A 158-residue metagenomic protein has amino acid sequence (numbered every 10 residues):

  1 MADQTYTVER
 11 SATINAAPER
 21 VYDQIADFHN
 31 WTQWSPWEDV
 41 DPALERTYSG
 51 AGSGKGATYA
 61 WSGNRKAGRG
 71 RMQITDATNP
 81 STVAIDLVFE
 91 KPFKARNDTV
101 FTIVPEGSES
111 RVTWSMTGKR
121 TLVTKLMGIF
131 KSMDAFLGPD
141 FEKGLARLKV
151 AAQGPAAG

Functional and structural regions predicted by a protein language model:
M1-A51, V150, G158: Hydrophobic ligand-binding cavity/cleft-lining segments
A2-Q4, A51-S53, N64-K66, K91-A95 (+1 more regions): A generic structural micro-feature
T7-E9, A67-M72, K94-V100: Short, surface-exposed coil-to-beta transition loops
N15-E19, T75-T82, T102-R111, V150-A157: A short, structured loop/turn motif at beta-sheet edges
R20-I25, W31, Y59, I74 (+4 more regions): Hydrophobic pocket/interface hotspot
G52-A60, A77-D86: Short, hydrophobic/aromatic-rich segments at coil-to-beta transitions
R65-G68, A77-V83, F93: Short, charged/polar surface micro-motifs in flexible loops or helix N-caps
A84-K143, L148-V150: Beta-strand/loop substructures that line and gate deep hydrophobic ligand-binding cavities in soluble
